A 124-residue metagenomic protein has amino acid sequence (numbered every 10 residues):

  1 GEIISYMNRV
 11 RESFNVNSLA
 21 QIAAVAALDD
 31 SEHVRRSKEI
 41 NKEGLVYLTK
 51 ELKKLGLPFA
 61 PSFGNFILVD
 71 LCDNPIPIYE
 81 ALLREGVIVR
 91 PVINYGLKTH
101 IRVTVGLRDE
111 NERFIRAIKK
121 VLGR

Functional and structural regions predicted by a protein language model:
G1-K53, L57-A60: PLP-dependent aminotransferase class I/II
N15, P77, K98: Residues that form or flank phosphate/diphosphate-binding pockets in enzymes that use nucleotide phosphates
K38, T49, Y79, I115-I118: A generic alpha-helix structural signal
K42, V46, K50-E85, I101: Conserved PLP-binding catalytic core of the aspartate aminotransferase-like
A81-E85, V89-R90, N94-R124: PLP-dependent enzyme catalytic core of the Aspartate aminotransferase-like
